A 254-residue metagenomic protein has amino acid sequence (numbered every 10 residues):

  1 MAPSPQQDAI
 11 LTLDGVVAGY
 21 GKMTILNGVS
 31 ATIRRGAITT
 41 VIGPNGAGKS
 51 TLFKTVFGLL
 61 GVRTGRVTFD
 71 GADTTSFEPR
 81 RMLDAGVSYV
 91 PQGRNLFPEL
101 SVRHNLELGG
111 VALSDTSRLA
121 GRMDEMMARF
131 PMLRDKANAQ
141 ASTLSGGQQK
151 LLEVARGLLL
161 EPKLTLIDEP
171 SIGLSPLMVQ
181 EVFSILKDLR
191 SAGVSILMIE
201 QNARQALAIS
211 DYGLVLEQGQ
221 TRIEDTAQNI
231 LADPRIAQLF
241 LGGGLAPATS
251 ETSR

Functional and structural regions predicted by a protein language model:
G21, T39, G61, V102-G121 (+2 more regions): ABC-type ATPase nucleotide-binding domains, specifically the catalytic core motifs of the NBD
I42-P44: The feature captures the beta-strand-to-loop junction immediately N-terminal to the Walker
F57: Helix-to-loop junction immediately C-terminal to a conserved catalytic motif
G65-D73, A85, L119-M123, D225: Conserved ABC transporter NBD signature motif
Q140-L144: Conserved ABC ATPase signature
G157-L158: ABC ATPase C-loop
